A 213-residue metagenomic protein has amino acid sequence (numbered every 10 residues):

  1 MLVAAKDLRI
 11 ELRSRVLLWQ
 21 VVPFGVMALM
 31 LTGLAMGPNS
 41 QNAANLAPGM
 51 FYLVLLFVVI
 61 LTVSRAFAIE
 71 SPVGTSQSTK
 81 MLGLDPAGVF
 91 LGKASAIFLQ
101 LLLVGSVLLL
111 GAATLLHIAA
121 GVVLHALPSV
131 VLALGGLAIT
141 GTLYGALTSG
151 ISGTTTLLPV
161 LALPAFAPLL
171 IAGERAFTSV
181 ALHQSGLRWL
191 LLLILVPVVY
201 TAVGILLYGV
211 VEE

Functional and structural regions predicted by a protein language model:
M1-V21: Aromatic- and glycine-rich beta-strand/loop motifs that create alpha-glucan
E11, I60-K80, E212-E213: Transmembrane helix boundary and interhelical loop/hinge segments in multi-pass membrane proteins
R15-G37, Y52-L56, L161-A172, V196-V203: Hydrophobic alpha-helical transmembrane segments of multi-pass membrane transport/permease proteins
T32, H183-E213: Alpha-helical transmembrane segments of multi-pass membrane transporters/translocases
A35-A47, L110-V131, A176-L190, V211: Membrane-interfacial helix-loop-helix connectors in multipass membrane proteins
A47-V63, F67: Long, hydrophobic alpha-helical segments
P86-A113: Selective transmembrane-helix segments that form parts of the transport pathway or gating/packing helices in multipass
L124, S129-L163, V210-E213: A structural motif at transmembrane helix-loop-helix junctions in multipass membrane proteins
